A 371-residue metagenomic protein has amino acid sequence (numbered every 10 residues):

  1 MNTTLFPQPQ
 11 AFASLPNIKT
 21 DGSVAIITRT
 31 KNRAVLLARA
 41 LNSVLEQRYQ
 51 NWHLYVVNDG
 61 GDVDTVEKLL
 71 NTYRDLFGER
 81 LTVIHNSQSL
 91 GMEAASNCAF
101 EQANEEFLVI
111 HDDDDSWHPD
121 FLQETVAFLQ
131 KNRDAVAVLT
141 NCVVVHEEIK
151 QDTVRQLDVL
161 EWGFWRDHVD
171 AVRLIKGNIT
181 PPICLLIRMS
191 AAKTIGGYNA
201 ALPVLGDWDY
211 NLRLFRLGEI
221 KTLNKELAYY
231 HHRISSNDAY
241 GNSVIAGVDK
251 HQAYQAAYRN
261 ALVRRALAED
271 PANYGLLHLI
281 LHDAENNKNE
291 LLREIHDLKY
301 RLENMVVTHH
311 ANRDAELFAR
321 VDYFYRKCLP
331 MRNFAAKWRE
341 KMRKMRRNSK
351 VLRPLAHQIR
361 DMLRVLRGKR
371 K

Functional and structural regions predicted by a protein language model:
N2-Q252: Nucleotide-sugar donor-binding/catalytic module of glycosyltransferases that assemble extracellular/cell-envelope
Y254, R259-K371: Boundary detector for helix-to-coil junctions that initiate low-complexity/charged tails
